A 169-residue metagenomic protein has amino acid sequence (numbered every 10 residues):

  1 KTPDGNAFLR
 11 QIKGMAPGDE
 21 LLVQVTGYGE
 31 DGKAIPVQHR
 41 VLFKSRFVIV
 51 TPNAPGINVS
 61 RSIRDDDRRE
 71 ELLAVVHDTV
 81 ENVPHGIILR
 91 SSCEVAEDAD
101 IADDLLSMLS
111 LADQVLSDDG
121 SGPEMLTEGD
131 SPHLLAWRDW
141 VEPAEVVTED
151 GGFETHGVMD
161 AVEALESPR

Functional and structural regions predicted by a protein language model:
K1-R169: DE-rich acidic low-complexity regions and acidic surface loops
